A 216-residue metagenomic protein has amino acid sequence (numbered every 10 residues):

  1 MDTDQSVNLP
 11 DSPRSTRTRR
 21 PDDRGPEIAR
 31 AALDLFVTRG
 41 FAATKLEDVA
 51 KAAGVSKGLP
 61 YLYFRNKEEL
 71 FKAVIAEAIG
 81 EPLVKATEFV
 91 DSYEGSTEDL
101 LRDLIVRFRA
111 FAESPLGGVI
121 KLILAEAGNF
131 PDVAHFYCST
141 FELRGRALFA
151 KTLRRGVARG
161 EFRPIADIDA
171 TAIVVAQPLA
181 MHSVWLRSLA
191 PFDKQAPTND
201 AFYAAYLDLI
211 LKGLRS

Functional and structural regions predicted by a protein language model:
M1-D23: N-terminal intrinsically disordered/low-complexity leader segments
E27, A31-E69, A73-V74: Helix-turn-helix
N66, N129-P131: Short loop-to-helix capping motifs
A76-P82: Short, basic, alpha-helical segments at the C-terminal edge of helix-turn-helix-like DNA-binding modules
T87-G118, I168-V175, Y203: Hydrophobic alpha-helical connector segments
I105-A112, I120-N129, L209-L214: Helix-loop "lid/cap" segments that line or gate small-molecule binding pockets
A110-G118, L122, D132-R159, A170-I173 (+1 more regions): Amphipathic alpha-helical packing segments from all-alpha helical-bundle domains
H135, V157-D208: Hydrophobic/aromatic-rich alpha-helical bundle segments in the mid-to-C-terminal region
